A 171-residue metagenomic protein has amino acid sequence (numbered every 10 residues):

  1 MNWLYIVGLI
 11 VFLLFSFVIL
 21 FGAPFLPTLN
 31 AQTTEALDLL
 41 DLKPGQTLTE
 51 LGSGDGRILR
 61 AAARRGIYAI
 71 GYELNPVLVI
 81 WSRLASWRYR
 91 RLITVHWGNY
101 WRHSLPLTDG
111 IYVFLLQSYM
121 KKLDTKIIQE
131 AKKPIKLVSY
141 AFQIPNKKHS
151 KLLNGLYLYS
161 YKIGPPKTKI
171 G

Functional and structural regions predicted by a protein language model:
M1-K43: S-adenosyl-L-methionine
P44-G54: Conserved class I S-adenosyl-L-methionine
D55-I67: Conserved SAM-binding loop of SAM-dependent methyltransferases across substrates and taxa, primarily the Class I
Y68-E73: Conserved SAM-binding motif I beta-strand of class I
S82-R83: Conserved SAM-binding loop
Y89-Y100: Conserved SAM-binding strand-loop segment of SAM-dependent methyltransferases
D109-K122: A short SAM/SAH-binding and catalytic strip from SAM-dependent methyltransferases
Y119-G171: C-terminal substrate-binding/active-site "lid" region of AdoMet-derived donor-dependent transferases
